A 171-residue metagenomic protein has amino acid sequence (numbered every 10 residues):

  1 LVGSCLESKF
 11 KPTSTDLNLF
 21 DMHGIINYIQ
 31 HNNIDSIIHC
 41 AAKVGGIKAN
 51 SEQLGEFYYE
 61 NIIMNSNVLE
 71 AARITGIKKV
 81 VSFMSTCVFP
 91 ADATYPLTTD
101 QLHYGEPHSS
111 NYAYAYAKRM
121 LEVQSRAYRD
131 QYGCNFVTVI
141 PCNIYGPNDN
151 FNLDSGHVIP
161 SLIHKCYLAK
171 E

Functional and structural regions predicted by a protein language model:
L1-K9: N-terminal Rossmann NAD(P)H-binding glycine-rich loop of SDR-like oxidoreductase domains
S8-Y28: Adenosine-cofactor binding site in Rossmann-like domains, unifying the SAM/SAH pocket of S-adenosylmethionine-dependent
P12, I37-K43, V80-T86, V139-P141: SDR active-site strand-loop-helix element
D21, S36, I63-N67, K79 (+1 more regions): Conserved cofactor-binding/catalytic machinery of classical short-chain dehydrogenase/reductase
M22-N61, A71-I74: NAD(P)H-binding glycine-rich loop region in Rossmannoid oxidoreductase-like domains and their noncatalytic homologs
S66-N111, V137: Conserved Rossmann-fold NAD(P)-dependent oxidoreductase catalytic core, especially the SDR/UDP-sugar
D92-Q101, V123-E171: NAD(P)-dependent short-chain dehydrogenase/reductase
A113, A117-M120: Active-site helix of classical SDR
